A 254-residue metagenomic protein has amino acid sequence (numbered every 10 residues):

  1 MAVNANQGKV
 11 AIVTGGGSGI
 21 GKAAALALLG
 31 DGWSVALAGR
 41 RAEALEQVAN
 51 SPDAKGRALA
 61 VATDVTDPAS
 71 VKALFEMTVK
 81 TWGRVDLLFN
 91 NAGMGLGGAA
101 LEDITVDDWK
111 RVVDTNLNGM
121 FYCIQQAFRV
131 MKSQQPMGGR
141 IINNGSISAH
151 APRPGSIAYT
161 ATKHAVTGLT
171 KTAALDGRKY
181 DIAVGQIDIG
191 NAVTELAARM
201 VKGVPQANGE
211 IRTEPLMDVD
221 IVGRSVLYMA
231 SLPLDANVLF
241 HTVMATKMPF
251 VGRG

Functional and structural regions predicted by a protein language model:
G17-G19: Conserved glycine-rich cofactor-binding loop
D31-Q47: Conserved glycine-rich Rossmann-like NAD(P)H-binding loop of the short-chain dehydrogenase/reductase
A62-L74, V106: The beta1-alpha1 cofactor-binding region of Rossmann-like NAD(H)/NADP(H)-dependent oxidoreductases
A99-L101, D108-K110: Substrate-binding pocket helix/loop in short-chain dehydrogenase/reductase
I124, T162: Active-site helix of classical SDR
S146: Residue(s) in the substrate-gating loop at a strand-loop-helix junction that position the organic substrate next
Q186-I187, P205-G252: C-terminal helical subdomain
